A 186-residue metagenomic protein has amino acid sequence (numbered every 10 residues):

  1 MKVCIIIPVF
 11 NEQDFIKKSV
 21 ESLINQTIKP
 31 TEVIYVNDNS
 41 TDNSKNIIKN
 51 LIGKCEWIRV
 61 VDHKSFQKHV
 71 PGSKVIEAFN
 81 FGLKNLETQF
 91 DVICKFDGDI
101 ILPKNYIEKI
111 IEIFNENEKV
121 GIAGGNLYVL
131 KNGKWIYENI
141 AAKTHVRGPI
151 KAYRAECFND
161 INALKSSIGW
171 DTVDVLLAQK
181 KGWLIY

Functional and structural regions predicted by a protein language model:
M1-N25: N-proximal low-complexity "stem/linker" segments adjacent to membrane-targeting elements
K2-C4, E32, V173: Cell-envelope/extracellular polymer assembly enzymes that use nucleotide-activated donors
V20-Q67: Acidic donor-binding segment of Leloir-type glycosyltransferases
I76-V92: Active-site nucleotide-sugar/metal-binding loop of Leloir-type enzymes
Q89-I101: Short beta-strand-to-loop acidic/aromatic patch adjacent to the donor-nucleotide binding site
I101-I136: Conserved donor NDP-sugar-binding/catalytic core segment of glycosyltransferases
R147-I161: Conserved nucleotide-sugar donor-binding and metal-coordinating catalytic region shared by glycosyltransferases
I168-L176: Acidic donor-binding loop at a coil-to-helix junction in glycosyltransferase catalytic cores that engages
